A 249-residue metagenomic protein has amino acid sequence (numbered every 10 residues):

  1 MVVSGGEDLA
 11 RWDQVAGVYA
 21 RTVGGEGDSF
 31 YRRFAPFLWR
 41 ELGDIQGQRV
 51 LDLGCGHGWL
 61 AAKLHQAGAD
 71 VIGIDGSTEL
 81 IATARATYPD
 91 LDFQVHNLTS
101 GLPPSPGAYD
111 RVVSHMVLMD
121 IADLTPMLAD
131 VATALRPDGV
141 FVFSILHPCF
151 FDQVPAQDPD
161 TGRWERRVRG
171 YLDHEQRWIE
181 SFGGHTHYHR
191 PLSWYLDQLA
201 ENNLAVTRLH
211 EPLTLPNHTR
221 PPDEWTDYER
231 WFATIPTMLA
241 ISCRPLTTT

Functional and structural regions predicted by a protein language model:
M1-Q46, W59-K63, L80-T83: Conserved class I S-adenosyl-L-methionine
L51-L53, H57-G101: Class I SAM-dependent methyltransferase SAM/SAH-binding core
P103-V112: A short acidic, Gly/Pro-enriched loop at the edge of an enzyme's catalytic core that lines a small-molecule cofactor
R111-L124: A short SAM/SAH-binding and catalytic strip from SAM-dependent methyltransferases
T125-V140: A short glycine-rich, Lys/Arg-flanked "PGG" loop and its adjoining helix->strand segment in the class I
V140-H174: Conserved class I S-adenosyl-L-methionine
I145, C149, E180-W194: Acceptor-substrate binding/catalytic loop of class I
E175, T186-L209: Short alpha-helix
